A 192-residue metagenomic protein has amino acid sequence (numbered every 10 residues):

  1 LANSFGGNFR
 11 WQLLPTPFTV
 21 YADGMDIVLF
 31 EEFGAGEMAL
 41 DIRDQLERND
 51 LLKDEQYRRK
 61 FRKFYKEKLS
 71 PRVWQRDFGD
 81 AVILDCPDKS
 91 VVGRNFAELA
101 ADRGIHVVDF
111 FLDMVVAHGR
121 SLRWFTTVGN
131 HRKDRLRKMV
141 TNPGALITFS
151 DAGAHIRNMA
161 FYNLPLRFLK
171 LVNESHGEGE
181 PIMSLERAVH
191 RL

Functional and structural regions predicted by a protein language model:
L1-I182: Active-site neighborhoods of metal-dependent hydrolases
L185-L192: Non-catalytic C-terminal accessory modules of carbohydrate-active enzymes
